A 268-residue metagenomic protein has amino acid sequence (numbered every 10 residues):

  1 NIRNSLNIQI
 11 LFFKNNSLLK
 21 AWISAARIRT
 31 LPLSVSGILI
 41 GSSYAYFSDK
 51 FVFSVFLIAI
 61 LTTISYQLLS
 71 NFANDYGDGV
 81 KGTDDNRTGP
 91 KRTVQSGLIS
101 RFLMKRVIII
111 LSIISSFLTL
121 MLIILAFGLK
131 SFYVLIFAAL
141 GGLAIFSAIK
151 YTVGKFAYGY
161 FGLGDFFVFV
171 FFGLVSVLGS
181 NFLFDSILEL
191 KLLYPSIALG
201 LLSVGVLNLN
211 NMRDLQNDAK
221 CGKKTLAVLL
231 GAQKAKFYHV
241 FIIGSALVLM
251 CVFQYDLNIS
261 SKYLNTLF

Functional and structural regions predicted by a protein language model:
N1-I58, Y151, K155-F161, V168: Topogenic membrane-insertion module of multi-pass membrane proteins
I23, L31-V35, F53-L61, K105-I109 (+5 more regions): Hydrophobic alpha-helical transmembrane segments
I40, D49-Y76, I136-I149, E189-L209: Membrane-embedded alpha-helical segments that form the functional core of polytopic membrane enzymes, especially those
I40, Y44, S70-A73, L118-M121 (+3 more regions): Alpha-helical membrane-inserting segments
S65-P90, V204-A227: Acidic (Asp/Glu-rich) catalytic motifs at the cytosolic membrane interface
R87-G128, K224-I259: Multi-pass membrane catalytic core of lipid/isoprenoid biosynthesis enzymes
R92-L190: Intramembrane alpha-helical segments
V168-L215, Q233: Functional transmembrane core segments of multi-pass inner-membrane proteins
